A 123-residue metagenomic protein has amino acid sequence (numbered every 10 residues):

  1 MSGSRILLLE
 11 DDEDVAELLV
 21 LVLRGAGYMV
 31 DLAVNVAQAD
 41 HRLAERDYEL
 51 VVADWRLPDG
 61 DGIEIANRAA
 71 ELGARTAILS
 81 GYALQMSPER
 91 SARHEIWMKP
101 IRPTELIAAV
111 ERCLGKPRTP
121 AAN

Functional and structural regions predicted by a protein language model:
E10: Conserved acidic carboxylate
E13-D31: Two-component/phosphorelay signaling modules centered on CheY-like receiver
V20, M86, I101-C113, R118-N123: C-terminal output helix
L32-L50: Acidic, metal-coordinating helix/loop segments flanking the phosphotransfer/catalytic sites of two-component signaling
N35, D61-E64: Acidic catalytic/metal-coordinating carboxylates
D54: Active-site residues of response regulator receiver
P58: The feature encodes the CheY-like receiver
L79-S80: Hydrophobic/aromatic residues positioned on beta-strands within the core alpha/beta folds
